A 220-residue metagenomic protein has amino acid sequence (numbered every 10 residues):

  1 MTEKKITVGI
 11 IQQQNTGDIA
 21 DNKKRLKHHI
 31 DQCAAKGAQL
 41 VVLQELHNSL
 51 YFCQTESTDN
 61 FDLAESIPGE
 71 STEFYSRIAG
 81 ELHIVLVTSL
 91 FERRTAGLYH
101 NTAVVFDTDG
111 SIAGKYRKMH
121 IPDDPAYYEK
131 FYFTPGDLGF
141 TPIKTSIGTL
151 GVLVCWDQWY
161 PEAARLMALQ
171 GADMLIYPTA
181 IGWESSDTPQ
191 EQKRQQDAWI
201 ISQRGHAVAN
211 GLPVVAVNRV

Functional and structural regions predicted by a protein language model:
T2-V8, P142-G151, M174: Beta-strand-turn-beta hairpins that frame and shape the catalytic cleft of phosphate-ester-processing enzymes
V8, N22, I30-D59, A79 (+5 more regions): Active-site beta-strand/loop signature of hydrolases that rely on acidic residues for catalysis
Q54-D62, D124-P125, E184-E191: Short glycine/proline- and charge-enriched loop/turn segments that cap or connect secondary-structure elements
A64-V87, Q158-V220: CN hydrolase (nitrilase-like) catalytic-core segments centered on the catalytic cysteine and neighboring Lys/Glu
T88-L90, T102-V105, T141, A216-V217: Short beta-strand scaffold segments in enzyme catalytic cores
R93-G97, P122, L150-P161, T188-Q196: Active-site glycine- and acidic-residue-rich loops that bind and position anionic ligands or nucleotide-like cofactors
T102, K115-R117: Residue-level detector of high-confidence beta-strand sites
K118-Y132: A short, polar/charged loop-to-alpha-helix boundary motif
